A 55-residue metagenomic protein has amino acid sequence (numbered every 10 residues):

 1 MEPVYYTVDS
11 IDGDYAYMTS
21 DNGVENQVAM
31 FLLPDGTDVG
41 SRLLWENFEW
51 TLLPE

Functional and structural regions predicted by a protein language model:
M1-I11: Structural detector for short beta-strands of small beta-barrel domains
D14-M18: Short aromatic-glycine-enriched beta-strand elements
S20-V28: Short, structured beta-strand/loop micro-motifs enriched in basic residues and often containing a Trp
N47-E55: Short, Lys/Arg- and Gly-enriched loop/turn segments at beta-strand edges
